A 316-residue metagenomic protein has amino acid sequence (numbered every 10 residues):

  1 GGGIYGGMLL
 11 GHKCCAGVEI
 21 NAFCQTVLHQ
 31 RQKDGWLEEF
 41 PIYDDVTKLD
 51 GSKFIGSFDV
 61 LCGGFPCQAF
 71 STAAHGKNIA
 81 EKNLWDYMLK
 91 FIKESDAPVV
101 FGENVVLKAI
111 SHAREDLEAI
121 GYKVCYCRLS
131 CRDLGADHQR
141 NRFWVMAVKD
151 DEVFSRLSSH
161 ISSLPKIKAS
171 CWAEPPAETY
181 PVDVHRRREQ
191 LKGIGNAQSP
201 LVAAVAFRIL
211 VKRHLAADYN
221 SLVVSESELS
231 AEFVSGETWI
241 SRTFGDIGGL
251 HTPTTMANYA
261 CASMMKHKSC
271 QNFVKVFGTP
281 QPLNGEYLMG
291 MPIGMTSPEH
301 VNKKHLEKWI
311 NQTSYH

Functional and structural regions predicted by a protein language model:
G1-T47: SAM cofactor-binding core of SAM-dependent methyltransferases, primarily the Rossmann-like beta-alpha-beta module
L10, G35, V184-R186, T279-Q281: Short hydrophobic "helix-edge" motifs at membrane interfaces and signal-peptide entry regions
C15, P41, L191-K192, E286: Residue-level signal for helical boundary/lining positions with a hydrophobic bias
G17, Y43, C62, F101-G102: Generic enzyme active-site microenvironment
L49-F58, F65-A206, K212, A216-S235 (+1 more regions): Class I S-adenosyl-L-methionine
Y219-H316: Feature marking protein-protein/ligand interface regions
